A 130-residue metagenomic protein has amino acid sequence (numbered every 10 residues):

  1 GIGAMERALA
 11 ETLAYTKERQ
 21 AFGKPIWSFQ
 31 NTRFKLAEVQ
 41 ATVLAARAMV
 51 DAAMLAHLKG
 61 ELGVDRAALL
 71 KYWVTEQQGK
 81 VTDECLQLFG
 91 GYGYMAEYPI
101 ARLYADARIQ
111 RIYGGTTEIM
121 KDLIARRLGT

Functional and structural regions predicted by a protein language model:
G1-T130: Alpha-helical interface subdomain recognition
